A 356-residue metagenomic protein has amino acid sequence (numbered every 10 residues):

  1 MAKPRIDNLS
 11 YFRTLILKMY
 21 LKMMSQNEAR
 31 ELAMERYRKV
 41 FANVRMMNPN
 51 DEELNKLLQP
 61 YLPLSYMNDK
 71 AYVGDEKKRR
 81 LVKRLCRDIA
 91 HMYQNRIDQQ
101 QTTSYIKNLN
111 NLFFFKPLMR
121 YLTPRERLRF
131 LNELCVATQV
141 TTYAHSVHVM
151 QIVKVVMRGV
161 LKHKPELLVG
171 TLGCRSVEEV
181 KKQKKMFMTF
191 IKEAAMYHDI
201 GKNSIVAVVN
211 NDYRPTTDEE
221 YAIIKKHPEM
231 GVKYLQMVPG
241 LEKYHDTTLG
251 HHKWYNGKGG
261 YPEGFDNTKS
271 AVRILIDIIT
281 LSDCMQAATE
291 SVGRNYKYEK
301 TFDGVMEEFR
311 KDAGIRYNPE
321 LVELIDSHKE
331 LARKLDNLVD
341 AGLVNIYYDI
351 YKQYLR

Functional and structural regions predicted by a protein language model:
A2-P4, A42-L54, A71-V73, H91-Q100: Flexible helix-coil transition and linker loops at the boundaries of alpha-helical arrays
P4-K22, N50-K70, Q101-N111: Amphipathic alpha-helical repeat scaffolds of TPR domains
S25, M46-E53, V73-K77, L134-T141 (+5 more regions): Non-transmembrane, amphipathic alpha-helical segments
S25-V40, K77-C86: Helix-turn-helix repeat elements of alpha-solenoid scaffolds
H91-A222: Acidic/His-rich, divalent-metal-binding segments that scaffold phosphate/diphosphate chemistry
H148-R158, E220-Q236, T301-Y317: An active-site-proximal "capping" alpha-helix that borders the catalytic cofactor pocket
L172-A195, L235-T280, N295-Y298, E308-R356: Histidine/acidic-rich helix-loop-helix segments that form or flank divalent-metal centers in metalloenzyme catalytic
I276-E290: Conserved beta-strand-loop-short alpha-helix elements that form and flank the Mn2+/Mg2+-coordinating active site
